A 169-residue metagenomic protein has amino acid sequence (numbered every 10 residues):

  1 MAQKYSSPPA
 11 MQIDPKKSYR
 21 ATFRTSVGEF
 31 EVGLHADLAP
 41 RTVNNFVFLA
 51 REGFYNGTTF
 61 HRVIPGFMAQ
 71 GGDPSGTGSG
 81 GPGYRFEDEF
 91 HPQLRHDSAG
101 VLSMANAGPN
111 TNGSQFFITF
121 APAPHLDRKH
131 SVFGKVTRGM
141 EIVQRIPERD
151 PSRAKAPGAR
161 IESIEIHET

Functional and structural regions predicted by a protein language model:
M1-T169: Cyclophilin-like peptidyl-prolyl cis-trans isomerases
